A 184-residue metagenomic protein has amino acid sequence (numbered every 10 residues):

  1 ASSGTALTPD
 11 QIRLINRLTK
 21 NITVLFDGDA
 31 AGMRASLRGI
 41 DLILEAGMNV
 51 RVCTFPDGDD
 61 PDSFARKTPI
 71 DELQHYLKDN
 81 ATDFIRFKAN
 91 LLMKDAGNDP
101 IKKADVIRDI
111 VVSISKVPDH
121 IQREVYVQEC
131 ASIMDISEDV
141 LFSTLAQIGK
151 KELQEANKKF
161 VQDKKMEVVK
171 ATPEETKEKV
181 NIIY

Functional and structural regions predicted by a protein language model:
A1-G4: Short hydrophobic/aromatic-enriched beta-strand-loop microsegments
A6-Y184: A charged alpha-helical hairpin associated with nucleic-acid processing machineries
